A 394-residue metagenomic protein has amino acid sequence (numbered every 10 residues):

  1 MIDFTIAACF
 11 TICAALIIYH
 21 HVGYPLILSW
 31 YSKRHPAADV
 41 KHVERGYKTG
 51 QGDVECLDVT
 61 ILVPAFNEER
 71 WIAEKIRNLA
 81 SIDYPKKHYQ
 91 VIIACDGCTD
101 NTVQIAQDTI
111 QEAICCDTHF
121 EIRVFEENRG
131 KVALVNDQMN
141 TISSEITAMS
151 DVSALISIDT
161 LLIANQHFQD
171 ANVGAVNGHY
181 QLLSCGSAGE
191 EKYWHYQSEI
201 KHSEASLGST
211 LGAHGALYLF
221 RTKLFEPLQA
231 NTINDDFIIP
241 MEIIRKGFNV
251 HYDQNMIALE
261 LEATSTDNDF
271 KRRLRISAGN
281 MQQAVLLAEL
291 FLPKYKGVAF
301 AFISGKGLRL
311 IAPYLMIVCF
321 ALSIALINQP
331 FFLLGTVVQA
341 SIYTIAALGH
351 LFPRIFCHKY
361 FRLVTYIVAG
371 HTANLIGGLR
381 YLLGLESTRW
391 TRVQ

Functional and structural regions predicted by a protein language model:
M1-G50: N-terminal membrane-anchoring/stem segments of glycan-assembly enzymes
D3-I6, R309-E386: Membrane-embedded multi-pass helical conduit in multi-pass membrane proteins, especially envelope-biosynthetic
L57-T60, Q90, I238: Cell-envelope/extracellular polymer assembly enzymes that use nucleotide-activated donors
T60, N78, C95-Q104, E127 (+1 more regions): A conserved acidic beta->alpha catalytic loop
R77-H88: Short, acidic, metal-binding catalytic loop of nucleotide-sugar glycosyltransferases
Y89-I93, V103-T141, H179, Y193-W194 (+1 more regions): Conserved donor nucleotide-binding strand/loop of the catalytic core
A133-L134, Q138, S144-E145, I158-T232 (+1 more regions): Long helical/loop segments within the catalytic core of UDP-sugar-dependent glycosyltransferases, especially the large
F168-Q197, N231-T232, P240-F302, T372 (+1 more regions): Catalytic donor/gating beta->alpha subdomain of glycosyltransferases that bind UDP-sugars
